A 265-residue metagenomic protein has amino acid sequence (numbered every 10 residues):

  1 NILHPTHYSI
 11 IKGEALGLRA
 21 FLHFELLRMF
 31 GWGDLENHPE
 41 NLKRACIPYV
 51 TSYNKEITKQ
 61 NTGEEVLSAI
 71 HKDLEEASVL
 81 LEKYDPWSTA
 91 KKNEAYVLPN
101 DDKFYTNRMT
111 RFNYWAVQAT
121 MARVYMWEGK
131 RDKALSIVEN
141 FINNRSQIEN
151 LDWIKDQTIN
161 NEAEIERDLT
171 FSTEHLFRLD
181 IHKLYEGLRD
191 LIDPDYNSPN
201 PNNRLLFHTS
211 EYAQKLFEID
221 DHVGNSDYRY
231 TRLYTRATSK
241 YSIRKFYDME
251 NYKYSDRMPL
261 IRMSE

Functional and structural regions predicted by a protein language model:
N1-G17, F24-M263: Structured, solvent-exposed acidic/aromatic patches
